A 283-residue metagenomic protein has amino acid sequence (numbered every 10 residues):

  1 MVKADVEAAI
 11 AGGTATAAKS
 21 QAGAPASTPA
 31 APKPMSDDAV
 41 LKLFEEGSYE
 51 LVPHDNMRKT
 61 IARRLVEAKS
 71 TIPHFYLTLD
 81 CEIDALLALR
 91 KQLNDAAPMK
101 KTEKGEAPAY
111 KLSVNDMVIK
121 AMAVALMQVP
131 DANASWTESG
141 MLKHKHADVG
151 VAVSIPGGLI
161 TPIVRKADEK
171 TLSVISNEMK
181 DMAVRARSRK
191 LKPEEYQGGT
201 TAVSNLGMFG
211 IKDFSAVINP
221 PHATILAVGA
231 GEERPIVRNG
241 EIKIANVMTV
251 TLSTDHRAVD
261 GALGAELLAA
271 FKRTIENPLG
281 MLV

Functional and structural regions predicted by a protein language model:
D5-V283: C-terminal catalytic/motor cores of large multi-domain enzyme assemblies
